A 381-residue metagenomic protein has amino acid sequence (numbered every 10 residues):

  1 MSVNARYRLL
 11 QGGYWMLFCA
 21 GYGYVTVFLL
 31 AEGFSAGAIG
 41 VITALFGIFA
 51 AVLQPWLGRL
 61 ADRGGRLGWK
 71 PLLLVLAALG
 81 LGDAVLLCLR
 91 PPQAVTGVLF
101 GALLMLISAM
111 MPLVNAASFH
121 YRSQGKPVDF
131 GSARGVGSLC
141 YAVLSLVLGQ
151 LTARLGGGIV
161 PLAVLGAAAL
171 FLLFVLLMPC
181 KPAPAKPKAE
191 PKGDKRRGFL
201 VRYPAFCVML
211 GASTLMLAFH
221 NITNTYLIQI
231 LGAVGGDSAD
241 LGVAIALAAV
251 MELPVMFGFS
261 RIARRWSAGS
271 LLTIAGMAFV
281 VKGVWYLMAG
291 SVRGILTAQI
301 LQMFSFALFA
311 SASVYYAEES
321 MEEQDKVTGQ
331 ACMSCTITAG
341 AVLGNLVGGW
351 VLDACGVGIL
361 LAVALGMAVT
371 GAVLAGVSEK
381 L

Functional and structural regions predicted by a protein language model:
M1, P179-G211, L215: Juxtamembrane intracellular "pre-TM" segments in multi-pass secondary transporters
M1-G47, A205-A244: Helix-loop boundary and gating motifs at the non-cytosolic
G12, Q93-M111, T214, G294-L308: Hydrophobic core of transmembrane alpha-helices in multi-pass small-molecule transporters, especially MFS/SLC-type
A36-G37, Q124-V136, S238-A239, M321-M333: Loop-to-transmembrane helix entry/capping segments in MFS-fold secondary transporters and related SLC/MFSD carriers
V52-R66, T152-A153, V255-S267, L352-D353: Helix-to-loop junctions at the C-terminal end of transmembrane segments in multipass secondary transporters
K70-A84, S270-W285, L365: Structural signature of the two symmetry-related core transmembrane helices
S108-S123, L308-E322: Intracellular juxtamembrane helix-capping segments at the cytosolic ends of symmetry-related transmembrane helices
Q150-A167, W350-A368: A membrane-interface helix-boundary motif in multi-pass transporters
